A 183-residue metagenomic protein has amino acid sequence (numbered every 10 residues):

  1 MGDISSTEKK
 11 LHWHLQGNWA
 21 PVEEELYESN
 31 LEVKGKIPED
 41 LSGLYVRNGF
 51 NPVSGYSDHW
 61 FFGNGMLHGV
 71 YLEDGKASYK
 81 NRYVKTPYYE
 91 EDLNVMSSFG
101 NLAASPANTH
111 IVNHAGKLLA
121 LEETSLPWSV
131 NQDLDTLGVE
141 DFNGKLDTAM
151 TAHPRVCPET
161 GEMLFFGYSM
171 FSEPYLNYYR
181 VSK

Functional and structural regions predicted by a protein language model:
M1-K183: Beta-propeller domains
